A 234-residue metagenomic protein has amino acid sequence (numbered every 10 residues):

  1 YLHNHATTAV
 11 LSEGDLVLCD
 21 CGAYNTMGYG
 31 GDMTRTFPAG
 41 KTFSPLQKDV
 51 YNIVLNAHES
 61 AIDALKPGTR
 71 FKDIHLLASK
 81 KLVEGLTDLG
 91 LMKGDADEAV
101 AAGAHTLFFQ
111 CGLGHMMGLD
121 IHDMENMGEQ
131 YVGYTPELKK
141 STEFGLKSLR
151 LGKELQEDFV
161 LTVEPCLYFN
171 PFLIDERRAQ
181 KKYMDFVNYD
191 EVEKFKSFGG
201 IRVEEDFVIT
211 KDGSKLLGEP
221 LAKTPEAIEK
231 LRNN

Functional and structural regions predicted by a protein language model:
Y1-N234: Active-site neighborhoods and metal-handling regions in enzymes and metal-associated proteins
